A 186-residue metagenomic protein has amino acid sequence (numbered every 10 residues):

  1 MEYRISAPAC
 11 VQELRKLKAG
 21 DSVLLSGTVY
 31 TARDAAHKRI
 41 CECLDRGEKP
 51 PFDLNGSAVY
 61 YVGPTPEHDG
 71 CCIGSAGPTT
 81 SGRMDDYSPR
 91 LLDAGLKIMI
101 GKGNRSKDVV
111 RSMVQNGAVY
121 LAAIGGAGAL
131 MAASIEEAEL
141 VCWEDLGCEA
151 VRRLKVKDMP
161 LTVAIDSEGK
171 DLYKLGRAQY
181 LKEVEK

Functional and structural regions predicted by a protein language model:
M1-A9: Short, structured beta-strand/loop micro-motifs enriched in basic residues and often containing a Trp
A9, V29, P64-P66, I165-G169: A broadly conserved detector of short glycine/acidic/proline-rich loop/turn motifs that flank catalytic sites and bind
V11-K16: Short, surface-exposed secondary-structure edge patches
L25, A133-K186: C-terminal binding/interaction regions
T31-A32, A36-M159: Feature captures the catalytic cores and cofactor-binding loops of soluble hydro-lyases/lyases that act on carboxylate
